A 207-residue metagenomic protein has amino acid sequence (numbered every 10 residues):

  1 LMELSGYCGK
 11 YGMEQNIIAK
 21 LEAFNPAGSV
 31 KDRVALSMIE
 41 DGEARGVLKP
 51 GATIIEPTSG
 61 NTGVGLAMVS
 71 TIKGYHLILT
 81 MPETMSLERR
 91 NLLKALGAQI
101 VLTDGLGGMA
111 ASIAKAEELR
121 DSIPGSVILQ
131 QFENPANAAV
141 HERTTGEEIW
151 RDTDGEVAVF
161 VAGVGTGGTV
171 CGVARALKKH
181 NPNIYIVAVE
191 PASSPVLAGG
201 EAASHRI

Functional and structural regions predicted by a protein language model:
L1-I207: PLP-dependent amino-acid enzyme catalytic core
